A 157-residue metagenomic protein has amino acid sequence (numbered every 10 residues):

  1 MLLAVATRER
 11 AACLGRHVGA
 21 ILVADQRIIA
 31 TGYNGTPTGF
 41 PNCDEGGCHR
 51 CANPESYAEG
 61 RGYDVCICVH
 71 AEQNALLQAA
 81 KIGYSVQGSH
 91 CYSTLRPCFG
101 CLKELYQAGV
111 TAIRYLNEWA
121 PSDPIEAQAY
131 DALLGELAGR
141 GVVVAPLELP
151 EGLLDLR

Functional and structural regions predicted by a protein language model:
M1-R157: Zinc-dependent deaminase catalytic domain
